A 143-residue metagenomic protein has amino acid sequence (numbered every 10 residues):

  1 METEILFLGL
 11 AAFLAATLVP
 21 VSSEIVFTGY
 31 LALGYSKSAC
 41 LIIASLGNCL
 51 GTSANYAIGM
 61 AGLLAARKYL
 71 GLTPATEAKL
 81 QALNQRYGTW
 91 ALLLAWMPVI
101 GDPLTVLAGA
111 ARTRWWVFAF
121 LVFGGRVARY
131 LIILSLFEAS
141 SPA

Functional and structural regions predicted by a protein language model:
M1-L8, L33-P103, A110-A143: Membrane-interfacial helix-loop-helix
A12-G29, W96-L107: Transmembrane helix boundary and interhelical junction motifs in multipass membrane proteins
